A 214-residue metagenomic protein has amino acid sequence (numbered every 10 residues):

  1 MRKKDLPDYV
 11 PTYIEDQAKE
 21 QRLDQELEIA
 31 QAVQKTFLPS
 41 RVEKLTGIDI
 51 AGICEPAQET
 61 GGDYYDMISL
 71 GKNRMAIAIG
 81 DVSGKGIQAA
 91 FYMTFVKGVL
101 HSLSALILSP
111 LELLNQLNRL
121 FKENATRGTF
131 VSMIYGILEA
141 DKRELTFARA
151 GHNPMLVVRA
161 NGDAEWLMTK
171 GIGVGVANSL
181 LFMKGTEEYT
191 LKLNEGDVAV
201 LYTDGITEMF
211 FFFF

Functional and structural regions predicted by a protein language model:
M1-P11: CheY-like receiver
T12-V200: … and, occasionally, acidic/histidine-rich disordered N-termini of signaling adaptors
F212-F213: Hydrophobic alpha-helical signal peptides and transmembrane signal-/tail-anchor segments that drive secretory-pathway
